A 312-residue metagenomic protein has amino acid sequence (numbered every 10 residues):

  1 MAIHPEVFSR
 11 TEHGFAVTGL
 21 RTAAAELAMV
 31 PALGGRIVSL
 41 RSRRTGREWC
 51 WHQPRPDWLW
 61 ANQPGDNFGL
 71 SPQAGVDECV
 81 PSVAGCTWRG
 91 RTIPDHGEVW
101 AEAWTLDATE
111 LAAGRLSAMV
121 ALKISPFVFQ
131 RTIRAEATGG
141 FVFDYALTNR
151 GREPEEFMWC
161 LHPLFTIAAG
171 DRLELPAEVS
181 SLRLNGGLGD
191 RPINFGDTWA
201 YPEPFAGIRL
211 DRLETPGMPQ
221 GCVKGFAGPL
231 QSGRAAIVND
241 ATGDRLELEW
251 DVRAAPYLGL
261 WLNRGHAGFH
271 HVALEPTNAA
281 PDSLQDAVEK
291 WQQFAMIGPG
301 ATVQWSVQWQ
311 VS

Functional and structural regions predicted by a protein language model:
M1-V142, E153-E156, P163-S312: Surface-exposed acidic/polar loop and edge beta-strand patches at domain peripheries
